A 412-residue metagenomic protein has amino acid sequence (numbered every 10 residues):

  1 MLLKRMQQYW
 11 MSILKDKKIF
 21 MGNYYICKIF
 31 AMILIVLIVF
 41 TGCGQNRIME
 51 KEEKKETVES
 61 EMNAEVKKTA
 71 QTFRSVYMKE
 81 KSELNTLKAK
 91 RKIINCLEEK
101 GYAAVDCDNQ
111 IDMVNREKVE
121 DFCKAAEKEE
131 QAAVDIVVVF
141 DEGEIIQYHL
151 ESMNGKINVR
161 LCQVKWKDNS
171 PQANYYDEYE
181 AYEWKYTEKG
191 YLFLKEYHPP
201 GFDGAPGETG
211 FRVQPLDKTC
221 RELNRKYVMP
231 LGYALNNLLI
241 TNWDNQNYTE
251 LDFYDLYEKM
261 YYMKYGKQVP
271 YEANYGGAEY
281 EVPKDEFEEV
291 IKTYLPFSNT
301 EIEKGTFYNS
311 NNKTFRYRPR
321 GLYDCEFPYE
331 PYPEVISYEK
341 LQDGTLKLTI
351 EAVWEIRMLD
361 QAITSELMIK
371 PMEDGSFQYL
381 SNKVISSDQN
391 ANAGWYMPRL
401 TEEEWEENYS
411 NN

Functional and structural regions predicted by a protein language model:
M6, I13-F30: Bacterial N-terminal signal peptides that target proteins for export
Q7-Y9, M49: Small/flexible residues
I33-L37: Alpha-helical transmembrane segments
I38-G42: C-terminal motif of bacterial Sec signal peptides marking the signal peptidase cleavage site
G44-N46: Bacterial signal peptide processing site
M49-N412: Mature, Sec-exported extracytoplasmic domains of Gram-positive
